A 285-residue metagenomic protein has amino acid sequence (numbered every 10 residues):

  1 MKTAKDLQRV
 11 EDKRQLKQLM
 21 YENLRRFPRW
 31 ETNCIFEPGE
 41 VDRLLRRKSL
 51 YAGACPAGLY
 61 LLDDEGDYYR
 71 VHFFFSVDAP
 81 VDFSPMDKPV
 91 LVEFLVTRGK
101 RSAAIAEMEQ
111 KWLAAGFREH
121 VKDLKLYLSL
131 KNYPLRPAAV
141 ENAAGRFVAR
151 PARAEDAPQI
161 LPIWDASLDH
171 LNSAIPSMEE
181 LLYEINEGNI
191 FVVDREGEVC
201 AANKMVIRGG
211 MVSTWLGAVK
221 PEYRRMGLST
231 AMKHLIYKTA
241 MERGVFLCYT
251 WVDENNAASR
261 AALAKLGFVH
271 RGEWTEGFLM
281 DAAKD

Functional and structural regions predicted by a protein language model:
M1-C34, A138-S173: Short amphipathic alpha-helix that is part of the acyltransferase structural core
K2, L7, P28-L91, L95 (+1 more regions): Conserved donor-binding loop and adjoining core beta-sheet/short helix segment in diverse acyl/aminoacyl transferases
L59, K122, A202, R271-E273: Residue-level detector of high-confidence beta-strand sites
F75-A144, W274-D281: Acyl-donor-binding surface of acyltransferase catalytic domains
V77-P89, V219, R225-K238, E242 (+1 more regions): Conserved acetyl-CoA-binding loop-helix of GNAT-fold acetyltransferases
V90, F246, V269: Short acidic/polar active-site loop segments enriched in Thr and Asp
W164-K204, R208: A mid-sequence, solvent-exposed acidic-amphipathic segment
A202-I236, R243-A257: Accessory, usually C-terminal, subdomains that scaffold auxiliary metal cofactors
